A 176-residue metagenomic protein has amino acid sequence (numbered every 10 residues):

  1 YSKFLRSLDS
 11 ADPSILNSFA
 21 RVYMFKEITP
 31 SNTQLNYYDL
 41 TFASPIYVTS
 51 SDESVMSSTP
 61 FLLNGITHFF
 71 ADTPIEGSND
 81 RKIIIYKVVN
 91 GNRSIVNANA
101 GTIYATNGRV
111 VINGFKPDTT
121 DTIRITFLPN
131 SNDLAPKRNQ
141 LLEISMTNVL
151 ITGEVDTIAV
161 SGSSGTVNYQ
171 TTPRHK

Functional and structural regions predicted by a protein language model:
Y1-Y37, G165-H175: Acidic, low-complexity glycine/serine/threonine-rich segments
S18, S50, A135-K137: Short acidic, gly/pro-rich beta-turn/loop elements at beta-sheet edges and active-site/ligand-binding grooves
I28, S44-I46, P129-S131: Beta-strand elements of well-folded, non-transmembrane domains
T29-P30, Y37, Y47, D52 (+1 more regions): Compositionally biased, low-complexity/repeat regions
P45-T49, V149-T152: Glycine-rich loops and low-complexity Gly/Arg-rich segments that provide flexible linkers or classic glycine-based
D52-I95: Structural flexibility/helix-modulation signal
N79-R81, N90-K176: Surface-exposed interaction regions enriched in Ser/Thr/Asp/Glu that occur as long low-complexity tracts or repetitive
